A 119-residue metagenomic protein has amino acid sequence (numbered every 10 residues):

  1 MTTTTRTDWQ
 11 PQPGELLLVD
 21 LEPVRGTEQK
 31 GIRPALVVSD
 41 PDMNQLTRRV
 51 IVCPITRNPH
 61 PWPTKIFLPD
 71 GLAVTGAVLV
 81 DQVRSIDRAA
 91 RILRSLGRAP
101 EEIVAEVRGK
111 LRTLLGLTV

Functional and structural regions predicted by a protein language model:
M1-V119: Conserved functional hotspots at enzyme active or ligand-binding sites that engage polyanionic ligands
